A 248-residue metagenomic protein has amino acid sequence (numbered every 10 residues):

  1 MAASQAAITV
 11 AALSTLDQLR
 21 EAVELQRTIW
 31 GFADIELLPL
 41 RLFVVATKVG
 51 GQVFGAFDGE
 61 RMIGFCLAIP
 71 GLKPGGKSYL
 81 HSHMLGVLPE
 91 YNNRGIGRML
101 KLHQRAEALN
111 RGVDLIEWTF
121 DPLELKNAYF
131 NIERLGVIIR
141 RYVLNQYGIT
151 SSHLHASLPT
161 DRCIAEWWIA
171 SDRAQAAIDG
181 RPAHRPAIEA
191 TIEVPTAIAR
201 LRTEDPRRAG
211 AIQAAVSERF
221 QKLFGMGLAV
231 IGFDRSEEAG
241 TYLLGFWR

Functional and structural regions predicted by a protein language model:
M1-A3, T15-T28, A174-A190: A short, well-structured alpha-helix characteristic of acyl/acetyltransferase catalytic modules
I8-L88, I231-S236, W247: A conserved beta-strand-loop-helix scaffold within acyl/acetyltransferase catalytic domains
G71-S82, N92, D114, A187-T191: A conserved beta-turn-beta hairpin within the catalytic core of GNAT-like acetyltransferases that forms part
N92-A108, N127, A215: Conserved acetyl-CoA-binding loop-helix of GNAT-fold acetyltransferases
A108-D121: Conserved GNAT acetyl-CoA-binding A-motif
T119, Y129, G136-H153, G232-D234: Conserved catalytic-core motifs of GNAT/GCN5-like acyltransferases
N145-I178, L244-R248: C-terminal "cap" of GNAT-fold acetyltransferases
D161-A214: A conserved mid-domain beta-alpha-beta active-site/ligand-binding segment of alpha/beta enzyme cores
